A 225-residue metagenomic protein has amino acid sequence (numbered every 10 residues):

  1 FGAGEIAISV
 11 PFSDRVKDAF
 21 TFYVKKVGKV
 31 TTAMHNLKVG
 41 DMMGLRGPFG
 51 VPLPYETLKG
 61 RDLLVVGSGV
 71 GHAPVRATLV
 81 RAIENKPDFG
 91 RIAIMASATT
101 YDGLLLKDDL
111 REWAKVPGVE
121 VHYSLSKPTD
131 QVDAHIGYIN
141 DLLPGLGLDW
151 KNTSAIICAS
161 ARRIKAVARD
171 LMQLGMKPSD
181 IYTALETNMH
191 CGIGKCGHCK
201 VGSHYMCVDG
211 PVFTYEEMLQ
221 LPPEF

Functional and structural regions predicted by a protein language model:
F1-D41, A98-T100: Ferredoxin-reductase
A3-E5, K17, L58, C191 (+1 more regions): A generic fold-level signal
D14, K26, F49, A161 (+1 more regions): A broadly conserved detector of short glycine/acidic/proline-rich loop/turn motifs that flank catalytic sites and bind
F22-V24, V121, T183, C199: Preference for bulky hydrophobic residues occupying beta-strand positions in well-ordered beta-sheet regions
K29-H190: FNR/FR-type flavoprotein reductase catalytic core
R162, E186-P211: Local cysteine-cluster metal-coordination motifs and their immediate loop/turn environment, predominantly Fe-S cluster
G197, G202, F213-F225: Short Fe-S-cluster ligation motifs
